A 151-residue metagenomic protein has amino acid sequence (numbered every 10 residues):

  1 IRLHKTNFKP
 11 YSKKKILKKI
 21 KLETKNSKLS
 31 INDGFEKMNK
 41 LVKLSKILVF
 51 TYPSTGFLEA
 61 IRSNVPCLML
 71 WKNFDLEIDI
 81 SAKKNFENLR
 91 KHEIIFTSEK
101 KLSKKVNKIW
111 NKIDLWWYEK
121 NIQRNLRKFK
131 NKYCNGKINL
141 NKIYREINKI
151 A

Functional and structural regions predicted by a protein language model:
I1-G34: Catalytic donor nucleotide-activated moiety binding site of glycosyltransferases and closely related
L3-K5, D33-F35, W71, T97-K100: Residues at the C-termini of beta-strands that transition into short coil/loop
N7-F8, S54-T55, G136: Gly/Ser/Thr-rich loops at beta-strand to alpha-helix junctions that form or flank small-molecule/cofactor-binding
K9, K13, M38, G56-L58: Short, well-ordered alpha-helical microsegments
K18-N26, I47, Y52-Y133: Catalytic binding pocket for nucleotide-activated donors in carbohydrate/polymer assembly enzymes
G34-S45, R62: Short acidic alpha-helix that forms the nucleotide-activated donor recognition element in Leloir-type transferases
N131-A151: C-terminal alpha-helical cap of glycosyltransferases
